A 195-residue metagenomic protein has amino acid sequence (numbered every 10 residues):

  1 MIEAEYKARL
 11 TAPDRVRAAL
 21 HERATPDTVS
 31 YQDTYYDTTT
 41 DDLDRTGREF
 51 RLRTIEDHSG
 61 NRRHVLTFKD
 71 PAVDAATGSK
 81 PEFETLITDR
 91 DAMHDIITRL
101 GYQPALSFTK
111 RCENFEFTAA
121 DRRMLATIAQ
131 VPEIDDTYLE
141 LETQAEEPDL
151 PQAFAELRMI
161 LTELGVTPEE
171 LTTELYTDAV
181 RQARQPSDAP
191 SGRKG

Functional and structural regions predicted by a protein language model:
M1-D121, R158, L164-G195: N-terminal strand-loop-strand beta-hairpin
A4-Y6, A126, L139: Hydrophobic residues positioned within well-ordered beta-strands of beta-sheet architectures
D57-G60, E133-E140: Short, basic, helix/turn surface patches
I87, D149-P151: Hydrophobic, ordered structural segments
N114-T137, L150: Charged, well-structured binding/catalytic surfaces in domain cores that contact anionic ligands
Y138, F154-R158: Short amphipathic alpha-helical surface patches that serve as generic macromolecular interface elements
E142-D149: A generic structural motif
